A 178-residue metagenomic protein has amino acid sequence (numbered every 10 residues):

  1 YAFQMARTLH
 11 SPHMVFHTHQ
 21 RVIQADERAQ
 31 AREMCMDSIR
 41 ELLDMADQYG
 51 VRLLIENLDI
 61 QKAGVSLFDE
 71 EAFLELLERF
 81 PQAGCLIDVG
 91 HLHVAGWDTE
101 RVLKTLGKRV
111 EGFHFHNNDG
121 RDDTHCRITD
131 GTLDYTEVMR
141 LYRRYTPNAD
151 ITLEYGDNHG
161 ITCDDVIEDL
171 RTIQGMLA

Functional and structural regions predicted by a protein language model:
Y1-G84: Active-site acidic/histidine proton-transfer and metal-coordination neighborhood in alpha/beta enzyme cores
Q4, H10-P12, L67-E70, L74-G84 (+1 more regions): Histidine-acidic metal/acid-base catalytic patches
T18-V22, N57-Q61, V89-H93, N117-D119 (+1 more regions): Active-site-proximal loop/turn and secondary-structure-junction residues that shape catalytic pockets, frequently
D26-R28, D88, D123-T124: A short, structure-level motif marking secondary-structure boundaries and short turns
L54-I55, L86-V89, T152: Generic enzyme active-site microenvironment
